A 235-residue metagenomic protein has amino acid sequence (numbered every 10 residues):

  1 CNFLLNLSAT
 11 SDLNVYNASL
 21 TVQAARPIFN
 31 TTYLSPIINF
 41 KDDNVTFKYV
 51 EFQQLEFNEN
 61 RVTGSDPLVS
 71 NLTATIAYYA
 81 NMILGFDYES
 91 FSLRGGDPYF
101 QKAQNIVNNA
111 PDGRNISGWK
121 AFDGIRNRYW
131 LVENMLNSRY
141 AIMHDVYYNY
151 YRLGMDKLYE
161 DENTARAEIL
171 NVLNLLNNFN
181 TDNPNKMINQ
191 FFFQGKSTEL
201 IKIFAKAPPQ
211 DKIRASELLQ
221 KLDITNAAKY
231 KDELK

Functional and structural regions predicted by a protein language model:
C1-N39: Start-of-domain marker
L13, F52-F57, N71, M143 (+2 more regions): Surface-exposed peri-terminal alpha-helical interaction modules
L13-Y16, T31-Y33, E89-R94, A205 (+1 more regions): Short, solvent-exposed secondary-structure capping/transition elements
P27, V45-F47: A sequence/structural signal for flexible, mid-protein segments enriched in small/helix-disrupting residues
Y49-P111: Internal, conserved structured core segments that host functional sites
F91-K157, A215-L234: Glycine-rich, aromatic-bearing surface loops/beta-hairpins
Y148-K235: A cross-kingdom marker for long, charged
